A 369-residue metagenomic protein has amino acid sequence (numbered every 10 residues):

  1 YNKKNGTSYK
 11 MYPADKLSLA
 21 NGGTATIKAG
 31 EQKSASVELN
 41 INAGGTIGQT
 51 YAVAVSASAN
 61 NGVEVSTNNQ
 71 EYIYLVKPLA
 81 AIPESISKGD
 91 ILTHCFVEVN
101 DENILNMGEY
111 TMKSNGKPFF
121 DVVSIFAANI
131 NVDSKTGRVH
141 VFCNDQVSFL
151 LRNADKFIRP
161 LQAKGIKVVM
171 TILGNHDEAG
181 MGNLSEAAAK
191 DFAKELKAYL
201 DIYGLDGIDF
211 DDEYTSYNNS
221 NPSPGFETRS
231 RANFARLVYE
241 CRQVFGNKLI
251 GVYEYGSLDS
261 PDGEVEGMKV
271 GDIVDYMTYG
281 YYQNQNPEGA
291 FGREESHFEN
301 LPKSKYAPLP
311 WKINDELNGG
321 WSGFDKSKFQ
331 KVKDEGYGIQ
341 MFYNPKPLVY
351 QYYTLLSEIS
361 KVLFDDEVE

Functional and structural regions predicted by a protein language model:
K3-G6, Y12, T26-S36, G44-E369: Secreted glycan hydrolases and related glycan-binding modules that recognize and/or cleave
K10-N21: A broadly used, surface-exposed interaction patch
L19-T24, E38-N40: Short structured motifs
